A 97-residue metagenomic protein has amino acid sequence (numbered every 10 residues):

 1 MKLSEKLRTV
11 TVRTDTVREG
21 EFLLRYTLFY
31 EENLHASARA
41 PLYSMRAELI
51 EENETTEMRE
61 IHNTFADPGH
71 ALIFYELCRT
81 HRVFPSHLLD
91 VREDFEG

Functional and structural regions predicted by a protein language model:
M1-F29: Negatively charged, low-complexity tracts enriched in Asp/Glu with abundant Ser/Thr
G20-S37, P85, L89-E93: A positively charged, amphipathic N-terminal helix/segment that binds anionic biomolecules
Y26, Y30, Y43, F74-Y75: Aromatic side chains
E31-N33, I50-E52, P68: Generic structural motif
A36-R59: A short, structured beta-strand/loop element
T56-G69, R79: A short, exposed loop/beta-hairpin motif centered on an aromatic-Gly-Thr core
G69-G97: Compositionally biased, intrinsically disordered linkers/stalks adjacent to structured regions
